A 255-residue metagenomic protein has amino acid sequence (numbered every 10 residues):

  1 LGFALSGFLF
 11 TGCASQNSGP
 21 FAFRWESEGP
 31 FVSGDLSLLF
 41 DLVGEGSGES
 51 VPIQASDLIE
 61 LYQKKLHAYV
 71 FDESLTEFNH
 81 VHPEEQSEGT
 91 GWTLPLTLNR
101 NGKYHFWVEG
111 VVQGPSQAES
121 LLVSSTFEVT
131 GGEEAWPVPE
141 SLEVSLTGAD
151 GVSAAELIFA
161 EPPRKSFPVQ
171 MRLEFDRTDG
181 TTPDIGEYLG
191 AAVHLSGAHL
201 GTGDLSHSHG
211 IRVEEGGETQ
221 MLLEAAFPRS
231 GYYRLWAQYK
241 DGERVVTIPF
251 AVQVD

Functional and structural regions predicted by a protein language model:
L1-A4: Sec-dependent N-terminal signal peptides
L9-G12: C-terminal motif of bacterial Sec signal peptides marking the signal peptidase cleavage site
A14-D255: N-terminal soluble domains immediately following signal/targeting peptides that reside in extracytoplasmic
